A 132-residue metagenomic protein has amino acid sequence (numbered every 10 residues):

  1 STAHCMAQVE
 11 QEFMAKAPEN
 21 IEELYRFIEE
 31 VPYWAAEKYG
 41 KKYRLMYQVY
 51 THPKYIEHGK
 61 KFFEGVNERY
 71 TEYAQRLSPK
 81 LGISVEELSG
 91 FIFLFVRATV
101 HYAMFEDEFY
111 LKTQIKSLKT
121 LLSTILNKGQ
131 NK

Functional and structural regions predicted by a protein language model:
S1-H4: HTH DNA-binding helix-turn interface
A7, W34, K38-K41, K54-G82 (+2 more regions): Amphipathic alpha-helical packing segments from all-alpha helical-bundle domains
Q11-K38, S89-I92, I115: Hydrophobic alpha-helical connector segments
F13-A17, Y43-M46, Y50-K54, A103-D107: Secondary-structure edge/capping motif, primarily at the C-terminal ends of alpha-helices and the immediately following
Y25-E29, N67, T71, I115-S123: Hydrophobic core segments within long, regular secondary-structure runs in both alpha- and beta-rich folds
E29-E37, R44-K54, L121-I125: Helix-loop "lid/cap" segments that line or gate small-molecule binding pockets
I83-F105, T113-L121: Hydrophobic alpha-helical segments that form the core of small-molecule binding pockets and/or dimer interfaces
K128-K132: C-terminal effector-binding regulatory domain of bacterial HTH transcription factors
